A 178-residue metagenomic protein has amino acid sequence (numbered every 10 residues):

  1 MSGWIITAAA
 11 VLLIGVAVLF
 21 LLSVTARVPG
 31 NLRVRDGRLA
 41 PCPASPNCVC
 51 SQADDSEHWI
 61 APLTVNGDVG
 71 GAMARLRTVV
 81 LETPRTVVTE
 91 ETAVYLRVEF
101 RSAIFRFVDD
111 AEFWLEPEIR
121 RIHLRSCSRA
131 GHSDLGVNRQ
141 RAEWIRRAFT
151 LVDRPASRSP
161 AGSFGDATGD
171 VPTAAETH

Functional and structural regions predicted by a protein language model:
W4-A8, V18-H178: Ser/Thr-rich, low-complexity intrinsically disordered terminal regions
